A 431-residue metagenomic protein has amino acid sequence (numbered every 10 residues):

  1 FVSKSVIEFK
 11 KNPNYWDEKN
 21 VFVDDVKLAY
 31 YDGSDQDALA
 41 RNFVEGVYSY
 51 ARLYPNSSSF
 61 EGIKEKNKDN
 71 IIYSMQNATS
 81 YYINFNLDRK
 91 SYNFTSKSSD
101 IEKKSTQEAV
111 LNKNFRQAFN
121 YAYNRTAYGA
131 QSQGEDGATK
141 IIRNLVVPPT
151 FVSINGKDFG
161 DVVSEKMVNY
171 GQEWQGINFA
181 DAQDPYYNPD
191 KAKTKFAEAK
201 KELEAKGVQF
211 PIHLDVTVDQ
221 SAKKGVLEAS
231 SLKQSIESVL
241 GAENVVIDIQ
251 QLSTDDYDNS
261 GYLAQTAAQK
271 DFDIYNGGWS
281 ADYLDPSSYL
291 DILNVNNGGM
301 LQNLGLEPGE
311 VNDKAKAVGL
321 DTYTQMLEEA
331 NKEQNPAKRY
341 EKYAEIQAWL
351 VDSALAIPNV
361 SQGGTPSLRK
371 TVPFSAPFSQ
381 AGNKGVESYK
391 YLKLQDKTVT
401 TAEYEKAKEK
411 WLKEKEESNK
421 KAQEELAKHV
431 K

Functional and structural regions predicted by a protein language model:
S3-S5, F22-V23, G33, N42-E45 (+4 more regions): Ligand/substrate-recognition segments at binding pockets and active sites
K4-V6, A118-V168, Q220, K224-Q234 (+1 more regions): Detector for C-terminal structural segments
I7-E8, K27-Y30, S49-L53, I72-S74 (+7 more regions): Structural recognition of the beta-strand scaffold that forms the well-ordered cores of secreted hydrolase catalytic
K10-W16, D32, T79-N112, Q131-S132 (+2 more regions): A bilobed periplasmic-binding-protein/Venus flytrap-type ligand-binding module shared by bacterial periplasmic
N14-I63: Ligand-site clamp/hinge motif
V26-Y30, V47, E102-V110, N114-A118 (+4 more regions): Second-shell loop/turn segments in exported
P55-N67, A281-P286: A ligand-binding cleft/hinge motif common to bilobed small-molecule-binding domains
I72-F94, N297-G309: Periplasmic-binding protein-like
